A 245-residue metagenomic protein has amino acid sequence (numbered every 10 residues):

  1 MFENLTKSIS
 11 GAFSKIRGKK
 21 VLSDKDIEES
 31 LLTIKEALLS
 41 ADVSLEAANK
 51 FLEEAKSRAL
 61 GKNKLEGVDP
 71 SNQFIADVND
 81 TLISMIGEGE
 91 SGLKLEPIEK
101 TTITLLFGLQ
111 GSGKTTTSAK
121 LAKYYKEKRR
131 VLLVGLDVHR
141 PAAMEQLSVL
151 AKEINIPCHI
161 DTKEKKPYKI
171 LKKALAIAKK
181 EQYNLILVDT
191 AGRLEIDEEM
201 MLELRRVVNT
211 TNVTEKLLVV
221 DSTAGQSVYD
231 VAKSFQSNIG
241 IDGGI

Functional and structural regions predicted by a protein language model:
M1-N4: Generic start-of-chain signal for non-secretory N-termini
T6, S10, M144, V213 (+1 more regions): ATP/adenylate-binding site constellation spanning eukaryotic-like Ser/Thr protein kinases, ABC-transporter
I9-G11, K15-L136, A143-K163, P167-K179 (+1 more regions): Primarily NTPase-proximal linker/entry elements flanking Walker-type ATP/GTP-binding cores
V138-R140, G192, A224: Short, glycine/acidic-enriched loop or turn micro-motifs at the edges of active sites
P141-L147, V228-V231: Short, glycine/polar-rich helix-capping loops at beta-to-alpha or helix-loop-helix junctions that flank or form
K166-K180, E195-I245: Conserved catalytic-core segment of NTP-binding enzymes
